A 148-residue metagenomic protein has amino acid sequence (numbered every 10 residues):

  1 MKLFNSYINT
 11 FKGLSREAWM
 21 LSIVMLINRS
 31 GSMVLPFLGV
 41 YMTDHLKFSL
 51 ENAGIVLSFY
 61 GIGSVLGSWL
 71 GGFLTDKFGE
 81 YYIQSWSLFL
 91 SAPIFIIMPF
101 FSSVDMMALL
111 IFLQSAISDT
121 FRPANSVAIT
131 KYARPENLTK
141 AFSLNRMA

Functional and structural regions predicted by a protein language model:
Y7, F11-G61: Helix-loop boundary and gating motifs at the non-cytosolic
L26, I94, D105-T120: Hydrophobic core of transmembrane alpha-helices in multi-pass small-molecule transporters, especially MFS/SLC-type
G31, G63-G67, I117, A148: MFS transmembrane alpha-helix packing/gate-lining sites
K47, G79, F100-D105: Helix-breaking motifs and short loop linkers at transmembrane-helix boundaries and internal kinks in secondary membrane
G67-G79: Helix-to-loop junctions at the C-terminal end of transmembrane segments in multipass secondary transporters
F89-S102: C-terminal ends and interior cores of transmembrane alpha-helices in multi-pass membrane transporters/permeases
F112-A148: Cytoplasmic helix-loop-helix junction between adjacent transmembrane helices in 12-TM secondary transporters
